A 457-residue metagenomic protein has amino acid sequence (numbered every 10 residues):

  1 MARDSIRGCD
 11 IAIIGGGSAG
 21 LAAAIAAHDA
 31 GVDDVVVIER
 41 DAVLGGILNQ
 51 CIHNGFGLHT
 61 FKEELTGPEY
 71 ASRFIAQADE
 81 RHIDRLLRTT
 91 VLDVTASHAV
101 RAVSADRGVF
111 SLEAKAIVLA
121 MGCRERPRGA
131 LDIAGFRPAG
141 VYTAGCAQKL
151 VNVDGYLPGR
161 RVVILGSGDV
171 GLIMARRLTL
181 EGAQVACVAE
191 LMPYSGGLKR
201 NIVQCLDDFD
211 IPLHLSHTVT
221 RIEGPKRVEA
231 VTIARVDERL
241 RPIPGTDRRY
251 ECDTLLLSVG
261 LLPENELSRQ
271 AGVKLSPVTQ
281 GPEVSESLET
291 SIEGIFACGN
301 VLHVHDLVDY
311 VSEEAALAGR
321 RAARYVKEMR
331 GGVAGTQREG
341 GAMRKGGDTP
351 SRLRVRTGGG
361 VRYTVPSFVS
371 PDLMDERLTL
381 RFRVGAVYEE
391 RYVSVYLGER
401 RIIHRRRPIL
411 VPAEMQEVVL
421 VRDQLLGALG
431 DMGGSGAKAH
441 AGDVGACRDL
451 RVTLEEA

Functional and structural regions predicted by a protein language model:
M1-D10, L65, L87, S276 (+1 more regions): Rossmann-like nucleotide/phosphate-binding core characteristic of flavoprotein oxidoreductases
M1-I14, S72-R161, E238-G245, L256 (+1 more regions): FAD-binding core/adjacent interface of flavoenzyme oxidoreductases
R3, C9-R73, K149, P158-I202 (+1 more regions): Beta1-alpha1 glycine-rich phosphate/pyrophosphate-binding loop at the start of Rossmann-like nucleotide-binding domains
A24-A26, N49-Q50, A130-I133, A175-R177 (+2 more regions): Short amphipathic alpha-helical segments
I75-A102, T179-E266, T336, E376-I409: A Rossmann-like FAD-binding core segment of flavoenzymes
V109-F110, A116-L213, T220-R227, V301-D306: Predominantly flavin-linked oxidoreductase catalytic cores and closely associated redox partners
L119, V141-V151, T254-H305: FAD-site-proximal beta/loop scaffold in flavoenzymes
C298-G332: A conserved FAD-binding loop/helix module that cradles the flavin
